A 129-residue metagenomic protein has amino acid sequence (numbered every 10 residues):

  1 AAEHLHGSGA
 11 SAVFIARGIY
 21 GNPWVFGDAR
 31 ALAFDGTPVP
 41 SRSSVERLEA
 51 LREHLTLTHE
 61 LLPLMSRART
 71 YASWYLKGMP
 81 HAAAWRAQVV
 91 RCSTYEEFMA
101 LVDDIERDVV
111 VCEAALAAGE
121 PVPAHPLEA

Functional and structural regions predicted by a protein language model:
A1-A129: Alpha/beta catalytic cores of nucleotide-metabolism and tRNA/nucleoside-modifying enzymes
